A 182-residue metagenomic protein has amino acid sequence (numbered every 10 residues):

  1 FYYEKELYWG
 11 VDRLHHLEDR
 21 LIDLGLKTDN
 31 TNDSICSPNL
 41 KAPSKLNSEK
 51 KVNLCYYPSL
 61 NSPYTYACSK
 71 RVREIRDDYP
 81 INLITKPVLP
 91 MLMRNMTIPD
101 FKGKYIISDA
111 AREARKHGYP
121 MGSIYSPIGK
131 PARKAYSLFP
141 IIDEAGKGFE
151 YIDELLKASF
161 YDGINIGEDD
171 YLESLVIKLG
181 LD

Functional and structural regions predicted by a protein language model:
Y2-A42, N53-C55, C68-I75, E154-D182: C-terminal cap of thioredoxin/glutaredoxin-like
K5, L60, P127-K130: Structured beta->alpha junctions
G10-V11, P63-Y66, A132: Loop/helix-junction capping segments adjacent to catalytic residues or to phosphate/diphosphate-binding pockets
A42-S48: A short, basic/flexible loop-to-alpha-helix module at the beginning of a structural domain
S48-P63: Short active-site neighborhood of thiol/selenol oxidoreductases, capturing the structured segment around
C68-D162: Structural alpha/beta surface segment adjacent to cysteine/selenocysteine redox centers across thiol/disulfide enzymes
